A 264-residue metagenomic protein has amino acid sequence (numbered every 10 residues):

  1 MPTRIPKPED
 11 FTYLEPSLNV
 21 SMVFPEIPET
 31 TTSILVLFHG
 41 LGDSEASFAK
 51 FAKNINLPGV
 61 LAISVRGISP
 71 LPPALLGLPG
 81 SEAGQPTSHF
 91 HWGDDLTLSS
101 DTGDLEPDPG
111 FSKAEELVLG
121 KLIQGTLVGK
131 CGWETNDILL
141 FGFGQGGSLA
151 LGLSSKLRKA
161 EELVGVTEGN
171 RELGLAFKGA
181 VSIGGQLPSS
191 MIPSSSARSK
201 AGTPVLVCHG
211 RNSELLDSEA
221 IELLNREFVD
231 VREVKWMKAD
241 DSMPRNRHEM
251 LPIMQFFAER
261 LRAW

Functional and structural regions predicted by a protein language model:
P2-T135: Serine-hydrolase catalytic machinery in alpha/beta-hydrolase-like enzymes
E26-I27, V166-W264: The feature captures the conserved acid-bearing segment of alpha/beta-hydrolase catalytic domains
K50, G152-K156: Active-site signature of alpha/beta-hydrolase-fold catalytic machinery across serine- and Asp/Cys-nucleophile hydrolases
N54, K156-A160: Active-site catalytic microenvironments for nucleophilic, acid-base chemistry
L78-G84, K159-L173, S199: Intrinsically disordered, low-complexity domain-flanking/linker segments in eukaryotic proteins, enriched
L139-G142, I183: Short beta-strand immediately N-terminal to the catalytic nucleophile in serine-hydrolase-like folds
G142-G146, A150: Gly/Ala-rich beta-loop-alpha elbow adjacent to hydrolase catalytic centers
